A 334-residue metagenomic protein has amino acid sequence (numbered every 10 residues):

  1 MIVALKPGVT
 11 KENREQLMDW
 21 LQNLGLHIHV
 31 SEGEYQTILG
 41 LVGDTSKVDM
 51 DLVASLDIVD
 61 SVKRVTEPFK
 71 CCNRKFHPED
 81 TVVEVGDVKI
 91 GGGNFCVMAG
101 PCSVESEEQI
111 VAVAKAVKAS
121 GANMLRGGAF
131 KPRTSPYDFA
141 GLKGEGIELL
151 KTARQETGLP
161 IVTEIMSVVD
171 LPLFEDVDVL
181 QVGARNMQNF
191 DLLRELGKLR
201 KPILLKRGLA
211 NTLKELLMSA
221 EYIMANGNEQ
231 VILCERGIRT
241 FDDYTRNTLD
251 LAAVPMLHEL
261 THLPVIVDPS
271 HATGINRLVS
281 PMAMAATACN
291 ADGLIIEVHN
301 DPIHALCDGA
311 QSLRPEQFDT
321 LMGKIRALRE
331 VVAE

Functional and structural regions predicted by a protein language model:
M1-V97: Non-catalytic terminal accessory/regulatory regions of metabolic enzymes
K6, L142, G158-V169, D178-D191 (+3 more regions): Catalytic beta/alpha-barrel core
G8, F95-A112, P136-A140, P160-E164 (+3 more regions): Active-site mouth loops of central-metabolism enzymes
V83-C102, R133-P136, H258-V267: N-terminal small/glycine-rich loop or linker at the start of catalytic domains across soluble metabolic enzymes
V85, L199-V298: Catalytic alpha/beta core domains of metabolic enzymes, predominantly
F95-P101, N123-G127, I161-T163, L180-V182 (+4 more regions): Hydrophobic faces of well-ordered beta-strands that scaffold small-molecule active sites in alpha/beta enzyme cores
R126-G144, N300-S312: Glycine-rich, proline-tolerant flexible connector loops at the mouths of alpha/beta enzymes
F139-T163, E195-P202, L251-V265, Q311-A333: Alpha-helix-loop-beta-strand connector modules within alpha/beta enzyme cores
